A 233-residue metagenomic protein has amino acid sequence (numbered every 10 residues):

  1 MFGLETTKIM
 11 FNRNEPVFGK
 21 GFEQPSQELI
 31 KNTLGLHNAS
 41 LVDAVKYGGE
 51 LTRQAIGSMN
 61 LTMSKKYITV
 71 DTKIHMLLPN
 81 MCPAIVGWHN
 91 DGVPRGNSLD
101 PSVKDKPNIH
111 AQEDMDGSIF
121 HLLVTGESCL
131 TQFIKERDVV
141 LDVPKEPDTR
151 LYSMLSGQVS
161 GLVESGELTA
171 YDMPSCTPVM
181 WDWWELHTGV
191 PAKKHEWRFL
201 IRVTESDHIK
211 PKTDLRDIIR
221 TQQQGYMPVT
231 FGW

Functional and structural regions predicted by a protein language model:
M1-Y67: N-terminal auxiliary "cap/dimerization" subdomain that precedes the catalytic jelly-roll/cupin core of mononuclear
T33, N38-L41, L77-P83, N90: Long, solvent-exposed N-terminal ectodomains/accessory regions that are displayed to the extracellular/lumenal milieu
S58-Y67, I109-D116, P191-E196: Short, surface-exposed loop and linker segments with low hydrophobicity and enrichment for Pro/Ser/Thr
S64-P83, W88: OB-fold ssDNA-binding interfaces and closely related basic DNA-contact patches used across DNA replication/repair
Y67-D71, L122-V124, P178-D182, R202: A structural signal for short, well-ordered beta-strand segments and their strand-loop junctions that often border
I74, L78, N90-P94, T125-S128 (+3 more regions): Short, flexible loop/turn elements at secondary-structure junctions
C82-S175, P211-D214: Catalytic core of non-heme Fe(II) oxygenases with the double-stranded beta-helix
M154-W233: Catalytic core of Fe(II)/2-oxoglutarate
